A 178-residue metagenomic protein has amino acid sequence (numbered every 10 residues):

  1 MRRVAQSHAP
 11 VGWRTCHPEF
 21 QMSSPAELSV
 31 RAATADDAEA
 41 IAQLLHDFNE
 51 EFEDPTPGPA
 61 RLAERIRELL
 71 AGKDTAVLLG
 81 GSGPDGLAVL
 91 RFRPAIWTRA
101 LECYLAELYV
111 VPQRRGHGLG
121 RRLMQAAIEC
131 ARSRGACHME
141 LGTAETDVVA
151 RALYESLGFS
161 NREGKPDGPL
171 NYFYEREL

Functional and structural regions predicted by a protein language model:
V4-A5, A9-V11, E19: Acidic, Ala/Val/Gly-enriched low-complexity intrinsically disordered segments
W13-D36: Conserved N-terminal entry element of GNAT/NAT acetyltransferase domains
L28, A32-A100, A106, V111 (+4 more regions): Acetyl-CoA-dependent GNAT
D37, E107-Y109, Q113-R114, G118 (+2 more regions): Conserved functional loop/turn residues at catalytic and ligand-binding sites
V110, G116-E129, A152-S156: Conserved acetyl-CoA-binding loop-helix of GNAT-fold acetyltransferases
R121, E145-E163, D167-Y172: Conserved active-site alpha-helix within GNAT-family acetyltransferase domains
A131-G142: Conserved GNAT acetyl-CoA-binding A-motif
